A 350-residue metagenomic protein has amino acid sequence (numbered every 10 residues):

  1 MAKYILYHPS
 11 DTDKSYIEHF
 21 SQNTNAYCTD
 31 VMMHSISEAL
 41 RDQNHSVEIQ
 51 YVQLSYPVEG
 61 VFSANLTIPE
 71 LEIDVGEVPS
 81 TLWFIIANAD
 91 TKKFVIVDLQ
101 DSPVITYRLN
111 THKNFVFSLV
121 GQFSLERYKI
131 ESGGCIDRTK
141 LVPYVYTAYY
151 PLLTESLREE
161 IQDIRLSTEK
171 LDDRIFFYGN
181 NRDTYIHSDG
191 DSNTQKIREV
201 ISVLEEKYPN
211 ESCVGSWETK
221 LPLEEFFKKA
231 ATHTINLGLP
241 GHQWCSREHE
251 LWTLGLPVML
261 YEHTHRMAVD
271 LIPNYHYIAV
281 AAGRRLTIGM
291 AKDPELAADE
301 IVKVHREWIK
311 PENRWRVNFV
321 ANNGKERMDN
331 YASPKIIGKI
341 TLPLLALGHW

Functional and structural regions predicted by a protein language model:
M1-F94, L99-D101, T106, G179 (+3 more regions): N-terminal pre-catalytic "stem/leader" segment of glycosyltransferase-like enzymes
H8, P69-E70, V97-L99, V120-G121 (+6 more regions): Short His-Asn-centered micro-motif
K14-Y16, Y56-V58, V75-G76, S102-Y107 (+7 more regions): Short catalytic/ligand-binding loop motif for oxyanion handling, primarily in non-cytosolic enzymes, centered on
Q53, L71, L99-D101, Q122-S124 (+5 more regions): Short, flexible loop/turn elements at secondary-structure junctions
V61-N65, P69, T91-K92, N114-V116 (+3 more regions): Short, well-ordered alpha-helix to beta-strand connector turns
P79-D189: Catalytic core of nucleotide-activated saccharide and alditol-phosphate transferases
D172-F227, T264-H265, V269-I272, A282-R285: Catalytic donor nucleotide-activated moiety binding site of glycosyltransferases and closely related
G215-S216, E224-W350: Catalytic binding pocket for nucleotide-activated donors in carbohydrate/polymer assembly enzymes
